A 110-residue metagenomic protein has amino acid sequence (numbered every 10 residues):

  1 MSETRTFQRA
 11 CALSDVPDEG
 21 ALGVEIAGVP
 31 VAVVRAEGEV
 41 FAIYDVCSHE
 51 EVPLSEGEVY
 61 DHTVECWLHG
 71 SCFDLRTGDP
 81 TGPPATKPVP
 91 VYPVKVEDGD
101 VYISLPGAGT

Functional and structural regions predicted by a protein language model:
M1-D61, D74-L75, K87-T110: N-terminal pre-ligand scaffold of iron-sulfur
C47, C66-H69: Short cysteine clusters
D61-W67, P80-V89: Short cysteine/histidine-rich metal-coordination sites, predominantly Zn2+-binding motifs
